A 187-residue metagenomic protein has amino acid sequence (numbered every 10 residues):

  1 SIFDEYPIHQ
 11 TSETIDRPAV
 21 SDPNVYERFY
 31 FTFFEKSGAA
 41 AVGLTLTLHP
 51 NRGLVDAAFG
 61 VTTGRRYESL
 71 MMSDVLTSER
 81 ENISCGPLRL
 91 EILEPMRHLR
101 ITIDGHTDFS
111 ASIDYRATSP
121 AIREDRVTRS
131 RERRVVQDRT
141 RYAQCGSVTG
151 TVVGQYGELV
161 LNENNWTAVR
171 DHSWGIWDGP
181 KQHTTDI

Functional and structural regions predicted by a protein language model:
S1-I187: Structured soluble/peripheral alpha/beta segments that form catalytic or ligand/cofactor-binding pockets
